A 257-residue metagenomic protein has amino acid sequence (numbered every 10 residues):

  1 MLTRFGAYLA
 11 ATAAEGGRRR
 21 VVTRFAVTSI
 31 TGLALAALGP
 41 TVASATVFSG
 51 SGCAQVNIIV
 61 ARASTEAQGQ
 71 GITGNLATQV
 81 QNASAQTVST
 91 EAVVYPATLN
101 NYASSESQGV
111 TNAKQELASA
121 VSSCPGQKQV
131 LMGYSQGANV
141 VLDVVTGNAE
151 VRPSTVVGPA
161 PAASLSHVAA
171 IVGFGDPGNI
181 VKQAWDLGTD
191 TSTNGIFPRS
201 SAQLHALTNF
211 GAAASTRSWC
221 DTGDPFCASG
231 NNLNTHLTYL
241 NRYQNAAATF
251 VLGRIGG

Functional and structural regions predicted by a protein language model:
M1-A45: Secretory targeting and sorting signals
A45-V47, V157-P159, L204: A generic local structural motif
F48-K128, T216-Q244, A248, G253-G257: Active-site catalytic motif of lipid deacylating hydrolases and related acyltransferases
T111-M132, Q136-S200: Serine-dependent carboxylesterase/thioesterase catalytic core of lipase-like alpha/beta-hydrolase/SGNH enzymes
S164-A248: The alpha/beta-hydrolase serine catalytic core
